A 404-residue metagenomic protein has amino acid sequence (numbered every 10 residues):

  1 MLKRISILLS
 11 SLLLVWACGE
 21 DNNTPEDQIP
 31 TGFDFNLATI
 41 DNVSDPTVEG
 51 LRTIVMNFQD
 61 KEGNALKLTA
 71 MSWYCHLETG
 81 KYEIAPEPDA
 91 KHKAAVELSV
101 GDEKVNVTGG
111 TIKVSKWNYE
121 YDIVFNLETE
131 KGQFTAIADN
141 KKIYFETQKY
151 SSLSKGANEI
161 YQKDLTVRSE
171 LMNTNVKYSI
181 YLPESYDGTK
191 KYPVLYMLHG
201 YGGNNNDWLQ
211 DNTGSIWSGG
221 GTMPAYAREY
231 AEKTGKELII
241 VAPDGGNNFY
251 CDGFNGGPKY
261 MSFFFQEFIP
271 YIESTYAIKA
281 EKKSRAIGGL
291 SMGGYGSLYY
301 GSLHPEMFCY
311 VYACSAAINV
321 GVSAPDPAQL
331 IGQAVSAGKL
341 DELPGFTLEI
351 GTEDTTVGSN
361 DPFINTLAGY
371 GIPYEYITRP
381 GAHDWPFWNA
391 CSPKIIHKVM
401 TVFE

Functional and structural regions predicted by a protein language model:
M1-W16: Sec-dependent bacterial lipoprotein signal peptides
L14-D41, F145-K155: Bacterial Sec-dependent N-terminal signal peptides
D41-W117: Surface-exposed helix/loop patches within compact recognition domains
G50-V55, N118-V124, A157-T166: Short, hydrophobic/aromatic-rich segments at coil-to-beta transitions
D60, A70-Y74, L127-T129, N140 (+4 more regions): A mature extracytoplasmic/lumenal domain signature
K61-A65, T129-Q133, L171-N173: Glycine-centered tight beta-turn/hairpin loop motif at sheet-sheet or coil-to-beta transitions
S115-T147: C-terminal or internal capping secondary-structure element at the end of a domain, subdomain, or sheet
Q148-E404: Non-catalytic cap/lid and distal C-terminal segments of serine-dependent acyl enzymes
